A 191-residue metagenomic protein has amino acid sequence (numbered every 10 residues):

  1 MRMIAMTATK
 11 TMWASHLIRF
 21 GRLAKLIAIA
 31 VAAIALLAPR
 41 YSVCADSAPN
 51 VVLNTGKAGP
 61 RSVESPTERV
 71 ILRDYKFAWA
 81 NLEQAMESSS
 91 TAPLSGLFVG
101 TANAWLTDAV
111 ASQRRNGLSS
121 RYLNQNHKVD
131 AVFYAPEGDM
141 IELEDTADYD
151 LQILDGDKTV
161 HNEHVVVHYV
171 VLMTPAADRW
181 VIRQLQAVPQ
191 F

Functional and structural regions predicted by a protein language model:
M3-R22, I34-A45, P136-F191: Exposed beta-sheet edge and beta->alpha loop/turn motif
I27-A35: Bacterial N-terminal signal peptides
C44-G100: Short, low-complexity N-terminal intrinsically disordered segments enriched in polar/charged residues
A48-P49, T55, G59, V63 (+3 more regions): Contiguous, function-dense segments enriched for cysteine-driven chemistry and partner/ligand-binding capacity
S65, T91-P136: Short solvent-exposed beta->alpha transition segments
R69, F98-T101, A109-V110, D145-Y149 (+1 more regions): A mature extracytoplasmic/lumenal domain signature
Y75, N124-H127, D145, D150-L151: Polar/charged side chains located within well-ordered beta-strands of beta-rich proteins
F77, Q125, H164-V166: Short solvent-exposed loop/turn micro-motifs enriched in small/polar/acidic residues
